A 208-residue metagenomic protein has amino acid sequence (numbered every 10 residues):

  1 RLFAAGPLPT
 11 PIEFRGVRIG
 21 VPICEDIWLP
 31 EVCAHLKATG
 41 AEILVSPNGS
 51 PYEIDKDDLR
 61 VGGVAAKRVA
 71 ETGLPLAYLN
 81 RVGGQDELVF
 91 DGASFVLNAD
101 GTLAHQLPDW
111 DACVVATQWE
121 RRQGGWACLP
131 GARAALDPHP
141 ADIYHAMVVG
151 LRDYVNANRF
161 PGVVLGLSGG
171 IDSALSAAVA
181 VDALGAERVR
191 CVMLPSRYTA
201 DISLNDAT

Functional and structural regions predicted by a protein language model:
R1-G166, A177-R188, M193, Y198: Enzyme catalytic cores with a strong preference for nitrogen-chemistry domains
S173-S176, A200-I202: Short glycine/serine/threonine-rich phosphate/pyrophosphate-binding segments that cradle anionic phosphate groups
S196-T208: ATP-dependent adenylate-handling ligase core
